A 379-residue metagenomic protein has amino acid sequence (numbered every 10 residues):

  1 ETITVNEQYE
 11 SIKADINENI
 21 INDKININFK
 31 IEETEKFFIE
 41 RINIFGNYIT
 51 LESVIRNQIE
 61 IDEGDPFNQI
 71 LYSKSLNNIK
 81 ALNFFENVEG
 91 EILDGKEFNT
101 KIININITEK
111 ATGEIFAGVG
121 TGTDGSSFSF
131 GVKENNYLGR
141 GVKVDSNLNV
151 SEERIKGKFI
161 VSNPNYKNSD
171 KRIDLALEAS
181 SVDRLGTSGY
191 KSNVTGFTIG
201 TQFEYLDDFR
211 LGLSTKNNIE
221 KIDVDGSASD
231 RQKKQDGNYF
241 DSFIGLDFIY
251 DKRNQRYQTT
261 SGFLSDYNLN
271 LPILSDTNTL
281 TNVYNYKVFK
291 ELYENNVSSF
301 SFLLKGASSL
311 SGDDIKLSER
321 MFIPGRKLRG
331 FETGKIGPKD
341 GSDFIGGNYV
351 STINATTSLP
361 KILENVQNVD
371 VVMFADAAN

Functional and structural regions predicted by a protein language model:
E1, D15-Q69, D94-S129, S169: Periplasmic POTRA and POTRA-like interaction domains that precede and scaffold membrane channels/assemblies
T4-I12, K80-N87, G139, L363-E364: Short secondary-structure junctions
E7-D15, E86-V88, I249-Y250, I353-S358: Phosphate-interacting basic helix/loop segments used at nucleotide- and nucleic-acid interfaces
Y9-K13, S192-V194, T279-V283, I353: Amphipathic hydrophobic-ligand
E52, G122, E178, F302-G306 (+2 more regions): Active/binding-pocket-proximal capping segment
N68-D266, T279, F289-F300, L304 (+1 more regions): Gram-negative/organellar outer-membrane beta-barrel architecture
D313-N379: Outer membrane beta-barrel transmembrane domains
